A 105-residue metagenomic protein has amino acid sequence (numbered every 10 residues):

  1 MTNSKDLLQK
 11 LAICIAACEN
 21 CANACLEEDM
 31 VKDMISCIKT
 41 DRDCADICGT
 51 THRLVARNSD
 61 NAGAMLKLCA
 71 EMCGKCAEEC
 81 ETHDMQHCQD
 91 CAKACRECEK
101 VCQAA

Functional and structural regions predicted by a protein language model:
M1-A105: Amphipathic alpha-helical hairpins
